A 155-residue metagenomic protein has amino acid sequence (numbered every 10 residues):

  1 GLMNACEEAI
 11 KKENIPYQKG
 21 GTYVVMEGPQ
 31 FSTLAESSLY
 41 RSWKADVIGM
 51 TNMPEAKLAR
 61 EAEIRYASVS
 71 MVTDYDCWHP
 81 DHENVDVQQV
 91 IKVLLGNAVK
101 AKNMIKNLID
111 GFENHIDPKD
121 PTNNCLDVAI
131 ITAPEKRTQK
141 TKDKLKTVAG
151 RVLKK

Functional and structural regions predicted by a protein language model:
G1-P80, Q88-L95, I105-D110, K119-K155: Glycine-rich phosphate- or other oxyanion-binding loops that anchor nucleotides, phosphorylated ligands
K100: Charged catalytic carboxylate motif
